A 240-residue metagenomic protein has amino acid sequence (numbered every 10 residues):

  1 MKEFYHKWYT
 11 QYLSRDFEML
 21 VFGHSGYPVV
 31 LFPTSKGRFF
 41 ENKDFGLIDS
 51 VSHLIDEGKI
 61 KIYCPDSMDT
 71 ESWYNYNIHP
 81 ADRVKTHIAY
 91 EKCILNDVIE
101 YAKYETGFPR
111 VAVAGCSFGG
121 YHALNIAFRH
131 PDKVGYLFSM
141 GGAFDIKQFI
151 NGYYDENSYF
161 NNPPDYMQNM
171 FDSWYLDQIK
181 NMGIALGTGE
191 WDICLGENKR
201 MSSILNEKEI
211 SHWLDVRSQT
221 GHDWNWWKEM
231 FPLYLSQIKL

Functional and structural regions predicted by a protein language model:
M1-L240: Non-catalytic cap/lid and distal C-terminal segments of serine-dependent acyl enzymes
